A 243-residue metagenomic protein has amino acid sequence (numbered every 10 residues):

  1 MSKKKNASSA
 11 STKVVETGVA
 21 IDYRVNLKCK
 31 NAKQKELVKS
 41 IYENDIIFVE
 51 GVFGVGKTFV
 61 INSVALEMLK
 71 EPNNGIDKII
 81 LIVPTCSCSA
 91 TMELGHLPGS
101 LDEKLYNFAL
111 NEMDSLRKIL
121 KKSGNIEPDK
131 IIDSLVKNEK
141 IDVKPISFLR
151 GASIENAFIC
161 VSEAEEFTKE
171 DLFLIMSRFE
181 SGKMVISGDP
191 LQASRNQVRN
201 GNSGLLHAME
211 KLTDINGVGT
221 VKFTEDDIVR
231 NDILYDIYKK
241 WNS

Functional and structural regions predicted by a protein language model:
S2-K4, K13-V25, A32-V161, E165-S243: Conserved helicase motor core of SF1/SF2 NTP-dependent helicases
S9-S11: Detector for small/aliphatic-rich hydrophobic stretches
